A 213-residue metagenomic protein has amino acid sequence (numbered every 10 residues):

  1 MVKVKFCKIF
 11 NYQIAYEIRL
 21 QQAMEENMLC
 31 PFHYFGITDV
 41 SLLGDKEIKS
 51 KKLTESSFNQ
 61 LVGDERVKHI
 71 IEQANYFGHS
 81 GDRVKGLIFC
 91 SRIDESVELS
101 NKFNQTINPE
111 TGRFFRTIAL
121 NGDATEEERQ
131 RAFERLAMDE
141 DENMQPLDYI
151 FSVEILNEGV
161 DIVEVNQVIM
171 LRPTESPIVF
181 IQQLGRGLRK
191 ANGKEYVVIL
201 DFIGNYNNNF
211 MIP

Functional and structural regions predicted by a protein language model:
M1-K3, N27: Conserved helicase ATPase motor motifs in RecA-like P-loop NTPase domains
N11-Q13, L29-F32, R113-R116, V163-Q167 (+2 more regions): Short glycine-/polar-rich loops that comprise or flank the Walker A/P-loop and associated switch/sensor motifs
Y12-C90: Conserved interdomain linker/interface between the two RecA-like ATPase lobes of SF2 helicase motors
E26, Y76-G81, E110-G112, R135-M144 (+1 more regions): Conserved catalytic network of the ASCE P-loop NTPase/AAA+ motor domain
N27, I150-V165, G185-R189: SF2 helicase motor core recognition
L87, V97-E98, G112-N157: Conserved helicase ATPase core of P-loop NTP-dependent helicases/translocases
E95-K102, E158, V179: Phosphate- and divalent-cation-binding pockets in alpha/beta enzyme and binding domains that engage nucleotide-derived
P177-Q182, R186-P213: Conserved segment of the helicase C-terminal RecA-like domain
